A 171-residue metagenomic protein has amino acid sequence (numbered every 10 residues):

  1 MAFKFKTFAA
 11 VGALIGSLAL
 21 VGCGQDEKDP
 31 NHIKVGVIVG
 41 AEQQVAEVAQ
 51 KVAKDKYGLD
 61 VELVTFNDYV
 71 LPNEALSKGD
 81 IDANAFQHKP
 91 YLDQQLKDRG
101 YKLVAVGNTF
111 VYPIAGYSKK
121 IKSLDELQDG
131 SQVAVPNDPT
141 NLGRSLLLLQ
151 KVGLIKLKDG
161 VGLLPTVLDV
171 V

Functional and structural regions predicted by a protein language model:
M1-A10: Bacterial N-terminal signal peptides that target proteins for export
L18-G22: C-terminal motif of bacterial Sec signal peptides marking the signal peptidase cleavage site
G24-D26: Bacterial signal peptide processing site
D29-G40, L59-T65, Q132-V133: Short, well-ordered beta-strand elements
V39-E62, L71, A75-S77: Short, polar/charged alpha-helical segment
G40, N67-Y69, G79, N84-D93 (+1 more regions): Beta->alpha turn/N-cap motifs
L63-E74, V161-V171: Short helix-initiation/N-cap motifs at beta->coil->alpha
V106-I155: A conserved helix-loop-strand patch within extracytoplasmic ligand-binding domains of the periplasmic binding
